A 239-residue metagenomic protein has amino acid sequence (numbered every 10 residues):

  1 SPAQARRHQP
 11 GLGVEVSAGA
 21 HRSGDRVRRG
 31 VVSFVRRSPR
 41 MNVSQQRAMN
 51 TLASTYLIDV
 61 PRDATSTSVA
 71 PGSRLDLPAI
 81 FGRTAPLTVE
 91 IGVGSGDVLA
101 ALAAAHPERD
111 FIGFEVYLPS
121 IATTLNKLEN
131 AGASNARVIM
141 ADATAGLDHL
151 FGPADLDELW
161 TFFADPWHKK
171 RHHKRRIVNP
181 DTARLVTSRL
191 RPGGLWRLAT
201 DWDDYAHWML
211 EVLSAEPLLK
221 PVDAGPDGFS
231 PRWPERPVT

Functional and structural regions predicted by a protein language model:
V14-V89, D97-A104: S-adenosyl-L-methionine
I91, F114: Conserved beta-strand/loop positions that form the S-adenosyl-L-methionine
G94: Conserved glycine-rich SAM-binding loop
Y117: Conserved SAM/SAH-binding beta-strand->alpha-helix loop
L125-A154: S-adenosyl-L-methionine
V178-P192: A short glycine-rich, Lys/Arg-flanked "PGG" loop and its adjoining helix->strand segment in the class I
P192-T200: Conserved beta-strand signature within the Rossmann-like core of class I S-adenosyl-L-methionine
E211-T239: Class I S-adenosyl-L-methionine
